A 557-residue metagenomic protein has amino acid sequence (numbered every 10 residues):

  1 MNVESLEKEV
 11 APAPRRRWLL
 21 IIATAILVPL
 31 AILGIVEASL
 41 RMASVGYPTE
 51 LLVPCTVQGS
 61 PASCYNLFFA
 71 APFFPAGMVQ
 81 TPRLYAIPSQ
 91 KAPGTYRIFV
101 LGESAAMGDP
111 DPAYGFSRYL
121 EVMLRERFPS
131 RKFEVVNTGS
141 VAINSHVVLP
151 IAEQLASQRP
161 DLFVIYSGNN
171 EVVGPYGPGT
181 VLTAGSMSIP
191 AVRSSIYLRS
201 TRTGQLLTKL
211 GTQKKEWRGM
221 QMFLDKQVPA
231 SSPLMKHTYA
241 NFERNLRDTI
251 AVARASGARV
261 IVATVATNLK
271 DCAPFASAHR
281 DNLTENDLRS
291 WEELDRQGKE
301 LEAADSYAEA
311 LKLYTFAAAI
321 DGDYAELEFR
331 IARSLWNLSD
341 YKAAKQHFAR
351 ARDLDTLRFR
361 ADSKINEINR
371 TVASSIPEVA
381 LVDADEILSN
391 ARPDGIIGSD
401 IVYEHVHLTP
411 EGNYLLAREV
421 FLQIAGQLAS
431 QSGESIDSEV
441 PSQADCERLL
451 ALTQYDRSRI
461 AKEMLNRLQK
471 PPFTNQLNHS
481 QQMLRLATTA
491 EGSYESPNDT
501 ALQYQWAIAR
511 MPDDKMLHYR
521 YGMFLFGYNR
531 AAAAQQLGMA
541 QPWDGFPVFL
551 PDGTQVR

Functional and structural regions predicted by a protein language model:
V3-V10, G168-T371, A384-S399, L422 (+2 more regions): Serine-dependent acyl-ester chemistry module
A23-A38: Hydrophobic membrane-insertion alpha-helices, especially the h-region of bacterial N-terminal signal peptides
A43-F128, A391: Membrane/wall-proximal cationic-aromatic binding patches
V135, V141-A152: Structural motif
V148-L162: Short, well-structured alpha-helical segments in soluble
P160, G322-D323, T356, P512-D513 (+1 more regions): Short coil turns that delineate tetratricopeptide repeat
L327, L517, F549-P551: TPR alpha-solenoid repeat register
L408-E411: Accessory beta->alpha helical hairpin/"wing" motif in late/C-terminal subdomains of nucleic-acid enzymes
